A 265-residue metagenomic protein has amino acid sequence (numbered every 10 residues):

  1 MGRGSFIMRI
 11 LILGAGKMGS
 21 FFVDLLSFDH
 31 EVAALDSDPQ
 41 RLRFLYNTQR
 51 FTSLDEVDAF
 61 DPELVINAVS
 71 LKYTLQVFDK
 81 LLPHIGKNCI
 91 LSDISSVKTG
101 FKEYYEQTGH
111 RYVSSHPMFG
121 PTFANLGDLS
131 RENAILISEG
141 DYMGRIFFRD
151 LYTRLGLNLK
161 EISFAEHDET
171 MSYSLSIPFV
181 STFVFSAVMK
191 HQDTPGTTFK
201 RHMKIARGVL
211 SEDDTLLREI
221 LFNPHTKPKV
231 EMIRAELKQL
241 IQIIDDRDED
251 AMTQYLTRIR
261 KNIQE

Functional and structural regions predicted by a protein language model:
F6-F51, E56: NAD(P)+-binding Rossmann beta1-loop-alpha1 motif at the extreme N-terminus of oxidoreductases
Q40-N47, A59-F60, K102-T108: Short loop/helix-cap segments at secondary-structure boundaries that form the rim of catalytic
E56-L82: Rossmann-like NAD(P)-binding element
A68-S70, S95, S138: Glycine-rich, N-terminal phosphate-binding loop of Rossmann-like dinucleotide-binding domains
I85-F101: ADP-ribose/adenylate-binding Rossmann-like module
V97, F101, Y105-N158: Rossmann-fold dinucleotide-binding core
E161-E265: An accessory alpha-helical subdomain
